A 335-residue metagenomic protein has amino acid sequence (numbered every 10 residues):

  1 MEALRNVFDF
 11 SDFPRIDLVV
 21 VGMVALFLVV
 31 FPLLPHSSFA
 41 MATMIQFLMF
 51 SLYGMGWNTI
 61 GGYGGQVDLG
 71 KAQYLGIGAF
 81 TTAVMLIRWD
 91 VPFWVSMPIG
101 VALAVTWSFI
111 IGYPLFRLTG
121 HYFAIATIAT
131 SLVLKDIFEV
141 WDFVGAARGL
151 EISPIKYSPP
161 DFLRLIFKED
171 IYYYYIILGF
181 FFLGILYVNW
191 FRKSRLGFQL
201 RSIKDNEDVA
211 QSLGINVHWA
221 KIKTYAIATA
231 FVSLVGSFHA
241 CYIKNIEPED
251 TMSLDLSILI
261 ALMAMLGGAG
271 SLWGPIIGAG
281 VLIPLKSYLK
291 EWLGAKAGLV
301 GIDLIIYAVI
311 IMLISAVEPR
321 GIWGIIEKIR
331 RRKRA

Functional and structural regions predicted by a protein language model:
M1-A335: Transmembrane alpha-helices and adjacent helix-loop boundaries
